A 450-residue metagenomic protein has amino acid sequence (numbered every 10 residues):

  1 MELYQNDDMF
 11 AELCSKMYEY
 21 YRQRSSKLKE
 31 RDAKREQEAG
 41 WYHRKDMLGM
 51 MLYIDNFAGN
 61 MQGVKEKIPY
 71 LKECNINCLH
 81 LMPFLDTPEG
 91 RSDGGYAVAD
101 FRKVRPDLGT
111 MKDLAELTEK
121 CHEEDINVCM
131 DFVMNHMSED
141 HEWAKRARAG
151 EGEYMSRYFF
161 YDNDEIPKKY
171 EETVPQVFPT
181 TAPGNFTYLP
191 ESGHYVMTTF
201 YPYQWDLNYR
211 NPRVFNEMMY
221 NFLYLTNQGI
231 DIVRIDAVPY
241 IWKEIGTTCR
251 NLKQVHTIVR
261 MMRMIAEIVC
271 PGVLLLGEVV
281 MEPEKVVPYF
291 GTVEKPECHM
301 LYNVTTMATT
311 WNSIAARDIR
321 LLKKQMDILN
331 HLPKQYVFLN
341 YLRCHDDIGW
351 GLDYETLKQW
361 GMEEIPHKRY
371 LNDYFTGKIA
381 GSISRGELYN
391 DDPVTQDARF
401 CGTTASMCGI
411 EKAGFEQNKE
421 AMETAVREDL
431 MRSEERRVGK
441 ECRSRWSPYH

Functional and structural regions predicted by a protein language model:
M1-S444, H450: Active-site and adjacent substrate-binding regions of carbohydrate-active enzymes
